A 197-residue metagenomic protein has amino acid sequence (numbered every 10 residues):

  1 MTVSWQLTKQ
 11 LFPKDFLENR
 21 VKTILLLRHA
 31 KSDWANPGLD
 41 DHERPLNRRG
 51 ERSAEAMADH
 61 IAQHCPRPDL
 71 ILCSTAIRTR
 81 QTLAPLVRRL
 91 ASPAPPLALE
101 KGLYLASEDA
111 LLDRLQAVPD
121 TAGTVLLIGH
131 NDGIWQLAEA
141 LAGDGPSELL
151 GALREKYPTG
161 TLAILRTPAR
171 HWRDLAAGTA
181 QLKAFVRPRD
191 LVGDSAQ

Functional and structural regions predicted by a protein language model:
K9-R20: Short, Lys/Arg-enriched N-terminal segments with co-localized hydrophobic residues within the first ~10-30 amino acids
N19-G102, P146, D194-Q197: Active-site-proximal alpha-helix that buttresses catalytic centers in soluble enzyme cores
I24, T124-L126, L162: Residue-level preference for the first positions of well-ordered beta-strands
P85-T121, V125: Helix-adjacent hinge/juxtasegments
A122-A142: A glycine-rich beta-strand to alpha-helix segment that forms a phosphate/ribose-binding loop at ligand/cofactor sites
A142-K183: Domain-level recognition of soluble alpha/beta enzyme cores, biased toward histidine phosphatases/phosphomutases
G178-Q197: Charged phosphate-binding loop/patch that engages nucleotide di/tri-phosphates or the phosphate backbone of nucleic
